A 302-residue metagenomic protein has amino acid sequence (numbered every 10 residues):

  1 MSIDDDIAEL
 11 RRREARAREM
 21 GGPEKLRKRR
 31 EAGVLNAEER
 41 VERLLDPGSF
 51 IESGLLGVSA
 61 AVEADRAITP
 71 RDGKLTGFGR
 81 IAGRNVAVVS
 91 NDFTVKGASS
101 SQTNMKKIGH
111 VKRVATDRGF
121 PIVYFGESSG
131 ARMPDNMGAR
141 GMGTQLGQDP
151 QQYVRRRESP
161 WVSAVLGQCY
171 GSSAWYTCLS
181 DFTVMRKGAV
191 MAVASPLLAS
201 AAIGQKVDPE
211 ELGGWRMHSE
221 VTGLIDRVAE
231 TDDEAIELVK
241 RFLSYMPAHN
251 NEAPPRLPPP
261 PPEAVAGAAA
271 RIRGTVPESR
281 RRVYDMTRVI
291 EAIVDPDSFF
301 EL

Functional and structural regions predicted by a protein language model:
M1-N85: N-terminal amphipathic, basic-rich helices that act as targeting or association modules
E24-K25, A87-K96, A131-P134, A266-G274 (+1 more regions): Gly-rich Lys/Arg/Thr-decorated short loops/hinges at beta-loop-alpha junctions or inter-strand turns that position
A32-S59, E263-F300: Amphipathic alpha-helical
G57-A87, K112, T116, P277-L302: Non-catalytic terminal/interface segments that mediate subunit docking, oligomerization, and allosteric communication
L75-D92, K107-P134: A structural preference for short, pocket-lining loop segments at secondary-structure junctions
T94-T103, D135-G143: Flexible beta-alpha connector loops of hexameric P-loop NTPases
G126-N251: Conserved catalytic cores of soluble enzyme domains, especially glycine-rich substrate-binding beta-alpha loops
R227-T287: Terminal amphipathic helices with adjacent charged low-complexity linkers/tails
